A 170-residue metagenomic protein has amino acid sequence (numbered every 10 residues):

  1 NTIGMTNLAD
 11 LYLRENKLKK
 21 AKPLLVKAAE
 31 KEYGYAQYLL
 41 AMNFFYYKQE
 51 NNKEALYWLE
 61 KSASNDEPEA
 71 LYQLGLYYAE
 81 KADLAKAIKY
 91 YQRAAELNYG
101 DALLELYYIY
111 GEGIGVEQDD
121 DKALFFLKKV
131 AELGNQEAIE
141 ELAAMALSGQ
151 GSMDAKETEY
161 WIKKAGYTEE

Functional and structural regions predicted by a protein language model:
N1, K31-G34, Y46-Y47, N65-E67 (+6 more regions): Short helix-capping/linker turns of helical repeat alpha-solenoids
N7-R14, L39-Y46, Y72-E80, L103-E112 (+1 more regions): Hydrophobic face of amphipathic alpha-helices that form TPR/SEL1-like repeat modules and related alpha-solenoid
N16, K48-E50, A82, Q118: Residue-level detector of the short coil/turn that links helix A to helix B within each tetratricopeptide repeat
G34-Y35, K53, Y57, D66-I114 (+1 more regions): Eukaryotic tandem repeat interaction scaffolds
D121, F125-E132, L147, K156-T168: TPR/TPR-like (Sel1-like) alpha-helical repeat modules
